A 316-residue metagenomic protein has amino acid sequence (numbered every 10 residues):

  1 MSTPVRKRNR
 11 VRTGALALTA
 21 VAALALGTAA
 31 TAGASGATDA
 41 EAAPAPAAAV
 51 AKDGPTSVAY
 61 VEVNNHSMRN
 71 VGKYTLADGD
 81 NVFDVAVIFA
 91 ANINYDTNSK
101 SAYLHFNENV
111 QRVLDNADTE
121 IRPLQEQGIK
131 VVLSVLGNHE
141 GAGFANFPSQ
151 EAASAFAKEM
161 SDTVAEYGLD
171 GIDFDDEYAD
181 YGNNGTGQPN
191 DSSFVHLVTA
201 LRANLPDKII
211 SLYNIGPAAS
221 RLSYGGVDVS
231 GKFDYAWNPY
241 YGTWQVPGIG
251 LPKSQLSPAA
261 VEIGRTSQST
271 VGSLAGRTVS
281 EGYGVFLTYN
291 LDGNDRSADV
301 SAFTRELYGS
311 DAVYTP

Functional and structural regions predicted by a protein language model:
S2-P316: Secreted glycan hydrolases and related glycan-binding modules that recognize and/or cleave
